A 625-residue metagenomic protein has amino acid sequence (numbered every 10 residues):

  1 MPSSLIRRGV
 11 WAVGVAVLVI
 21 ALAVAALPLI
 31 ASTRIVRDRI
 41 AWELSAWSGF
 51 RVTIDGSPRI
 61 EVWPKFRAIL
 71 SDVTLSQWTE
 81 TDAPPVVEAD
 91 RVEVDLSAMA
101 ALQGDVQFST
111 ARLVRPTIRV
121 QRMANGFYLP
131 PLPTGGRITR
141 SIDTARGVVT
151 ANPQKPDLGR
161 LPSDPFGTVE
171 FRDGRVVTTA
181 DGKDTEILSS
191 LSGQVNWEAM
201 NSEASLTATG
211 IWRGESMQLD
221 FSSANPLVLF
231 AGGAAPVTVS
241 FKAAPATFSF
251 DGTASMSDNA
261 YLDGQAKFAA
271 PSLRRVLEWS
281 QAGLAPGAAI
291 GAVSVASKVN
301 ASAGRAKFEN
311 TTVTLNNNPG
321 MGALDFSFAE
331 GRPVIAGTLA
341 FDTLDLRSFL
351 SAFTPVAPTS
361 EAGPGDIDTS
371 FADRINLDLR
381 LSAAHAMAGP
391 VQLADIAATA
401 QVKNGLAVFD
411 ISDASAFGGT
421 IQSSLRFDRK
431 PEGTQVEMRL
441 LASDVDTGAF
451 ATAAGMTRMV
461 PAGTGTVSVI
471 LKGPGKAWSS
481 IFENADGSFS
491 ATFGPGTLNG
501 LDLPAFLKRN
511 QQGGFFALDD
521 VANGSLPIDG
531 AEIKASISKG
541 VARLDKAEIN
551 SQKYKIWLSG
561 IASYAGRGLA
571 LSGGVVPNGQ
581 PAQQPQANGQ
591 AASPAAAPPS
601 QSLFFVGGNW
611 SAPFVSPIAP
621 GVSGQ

Functional and structural regions predicted by a protein language model:
M1-G49: N-terminal type II signal-anchor transmembrane helix that functions as the membrane-insertion/stop-transfer segment
P2-V17, V299-G304, T311-L315, D325-S327 (+3 more regions): Extended terminal
A46-D72: Short extracytoplasmic
G49-T53, E80-L96, F108, G182-Q194 (+13 more regions): Amphipathic hydrophobic-ligand
F50, D72-V195, F328-E330, I335-I375 (+3 more regions): Secondary-structure transition motifs
V106-F108, P156, T207-T209, V228 (+8 more regions): Glycine-rich, small/hydroxylated-residue low-complexity segments
T134-S257, G363-V402: Elongated, acidic membrane-bridging lipid-handling scaffolds and related periplasm/extracellular "bridge/tunnel" systems
L206, A234-T238, A306-T312, S382-A383 (+2 more regions): Transmembrane beta-strand segments that form the barrel wall of outer-membrane beta-barrel proteins
